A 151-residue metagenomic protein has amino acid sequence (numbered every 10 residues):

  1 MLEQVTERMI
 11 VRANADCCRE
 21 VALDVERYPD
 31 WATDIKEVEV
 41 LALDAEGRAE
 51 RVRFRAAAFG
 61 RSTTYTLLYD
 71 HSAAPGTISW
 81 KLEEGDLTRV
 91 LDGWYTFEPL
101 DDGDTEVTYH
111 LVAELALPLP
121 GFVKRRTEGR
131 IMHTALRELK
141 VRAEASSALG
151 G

Functional and structural regions predicted by a protein language model:
M1-G47, T134, L149-G151: Hydrophobic ligand-binding cavity/cleft-lining segments
L2-I10, A49-R51, T64-T66, T77 (+2 more regions): Intrinsic-disorder/low-complexity, polar/charged segments enriched in Ser/Thr/Lys/Arg/Asp/Glu/Gln
R8, E39-V40, L68, W94-T96: Short, surface-exposed charged micro-motifs
V11, A56, H71, L111-A113: Hydrophobic beta-strand positions in extracellular immunoglobulin-like domains
N14, A45-G47, A74, L100-D104: Short strand-connecting beta-turns/loops that link adjacent beta-strands
C18-V21, Y28, V52, Y69 (+3 more regions): Hydrophobic pocket/interface hotspot
P29, E39-D86, T134-G151: Glycine-rich portal/gate segments that line the openings of hydrophobic small-molecule binding cavities
K81-T134, G150-G151: Beta-strand/loop substructures that line and gate deep hydrophobic ligand-binding cavities in soluble
